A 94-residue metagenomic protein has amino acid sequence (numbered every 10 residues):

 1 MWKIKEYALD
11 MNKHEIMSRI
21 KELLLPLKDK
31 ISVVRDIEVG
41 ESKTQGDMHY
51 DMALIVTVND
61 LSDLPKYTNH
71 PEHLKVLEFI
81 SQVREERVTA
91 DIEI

Functional and structural regions predicted by a protein language model:
M1-Y50, N59-P65, E93-I94: Short S/T/G/P-rich N-terminal loop/turn motif that feeds into the first structured element of a domain
K30, T57-A90: An amphipathic, aromatic/His-enriched active-site/gating alpha helix that lines ligand/cofactor pockets
